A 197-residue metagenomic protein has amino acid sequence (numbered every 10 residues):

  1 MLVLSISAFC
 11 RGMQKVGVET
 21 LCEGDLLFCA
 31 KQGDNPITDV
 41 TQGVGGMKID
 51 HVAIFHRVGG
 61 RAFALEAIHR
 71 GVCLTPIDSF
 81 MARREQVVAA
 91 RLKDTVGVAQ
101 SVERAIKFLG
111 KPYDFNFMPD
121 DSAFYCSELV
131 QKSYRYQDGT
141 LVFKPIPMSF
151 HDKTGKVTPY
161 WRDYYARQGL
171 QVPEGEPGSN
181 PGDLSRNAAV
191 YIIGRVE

Functional and structural regions predicted by a protein language model:
M1-L2: Sec-dependent signal peptide recognition, specifically the positively charged N-region followed immediately by
S5-E197: Cysteine-nucleophile amide-bond enzymes
